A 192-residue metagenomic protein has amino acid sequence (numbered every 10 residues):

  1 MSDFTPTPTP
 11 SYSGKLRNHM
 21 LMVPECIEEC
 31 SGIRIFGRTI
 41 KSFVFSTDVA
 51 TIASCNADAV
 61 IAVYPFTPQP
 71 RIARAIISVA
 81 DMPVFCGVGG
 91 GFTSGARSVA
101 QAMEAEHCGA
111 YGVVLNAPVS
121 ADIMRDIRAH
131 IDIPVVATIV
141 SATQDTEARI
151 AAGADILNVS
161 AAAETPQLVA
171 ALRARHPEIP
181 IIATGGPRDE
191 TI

Functional and structural regions predicted by a protein language model:
M1-C86, G90-R97, H107: Conserved N-terminal beta1-alpha1 strand-loop-helix module at the mouth
G32, V79-G91, R128-T138, A174-T184: Short beta-strand/loop segments at the ligand-binding rim of alpha/beta enzyme cores
T39-K41, A59-F66, G87-S94, A110-V119 (+3 more regions): Catalytic beta/alpha-barrel core
D48, R71-I72, Q101, D122-I123 (+3 more regions): Short acidic active-site motifs
A53, R74-S78, E106, M124-D132 (+2 more regions): Surface-exposed amphipathic alpha-helices with a cationic face
G95-A105, Q144-G153, G186-I192: Catalytic cores of alpha/beta
D122-V136, S141-A154: Eukaryote-skewed repeat-based solenoidal scaffolds used as protein-protein interaction platforms, primarily
N158, A163-I192: Active-site/ligand-binding-proximal alpha/beta "capping" segment
